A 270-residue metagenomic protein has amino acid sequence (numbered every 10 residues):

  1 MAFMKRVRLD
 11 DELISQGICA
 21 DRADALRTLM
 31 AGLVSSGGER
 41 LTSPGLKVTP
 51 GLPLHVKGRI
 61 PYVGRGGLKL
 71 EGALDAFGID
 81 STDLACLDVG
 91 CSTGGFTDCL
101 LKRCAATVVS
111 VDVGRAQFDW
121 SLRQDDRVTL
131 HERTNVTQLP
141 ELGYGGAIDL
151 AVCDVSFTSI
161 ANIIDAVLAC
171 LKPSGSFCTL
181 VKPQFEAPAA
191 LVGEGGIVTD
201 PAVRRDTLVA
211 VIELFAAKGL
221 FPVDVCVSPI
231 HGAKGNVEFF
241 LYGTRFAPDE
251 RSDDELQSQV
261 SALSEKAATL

Functional and structural regions predicted by a protein language model:
A2-L52, A85: A basic, amphipathic helix-loop patch mediating RNA/tRNA/ribosome contacts
D75-T82, Y144-G145: Glycine-rich helix-loop-beta junction characteristic of Rossmann-like nucleotide cofactor-binding loops
T82-S92: Conserved class I S-adenosyl-L-methionine
T93-C104: Conserved SAM-binding loop of SAM-dependent methyltransferases across substrates and taxa, primarily the Class I
V109-T158, N162: S-adenosyl-L-methionine
A161-C178: A short glycine-rich, Lys/Arg-flanked "PGG" loop and its adjoining helix->strand segment in the class I
P183-D200: Short, glycine-/aromatic-enriched active-site segment of Class I SAM-dependent methyltransferases
V237, T244-L270: Flexible, glycine-/basic-rich loop-and-beta segments that form/coincide with the SAM-dependent methyltransferase
